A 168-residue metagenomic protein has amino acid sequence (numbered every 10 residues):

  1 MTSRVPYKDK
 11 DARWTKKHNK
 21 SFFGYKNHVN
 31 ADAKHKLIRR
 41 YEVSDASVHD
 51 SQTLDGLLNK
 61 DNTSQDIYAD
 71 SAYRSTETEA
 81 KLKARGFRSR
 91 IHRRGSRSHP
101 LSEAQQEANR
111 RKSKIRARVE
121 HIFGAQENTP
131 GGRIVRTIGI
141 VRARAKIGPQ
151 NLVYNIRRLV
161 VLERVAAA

Functional and structural regions predicted by a protein language model:
M1-K83, P149, V153: Polybasic low-complexity intrinsically disordered regions
V43, R93-R97: Short, acidic/turn-prone active-site loops that include or flank metal/cofactor- and phosphate-binding residues
Q52, E77, S98-Q105: Short, charged, surface-exposed secondary-structure boundary motifs
Q65-Y68, R90-I91, V161-L162: Acidic/polar loop patches that form or flank catalytic/metal-binding clefts of enzymes that bind anionic ligands
S71, R93-R94, H121: Short secondary-structure boundary segments
R85-R93: Short hydrophobic/aromatic-enriched beta-strand-loop microsegments
E107-A168: Basic, amphipathic alpha-helical segments enriched in Lys/Arg and hydrophobic/aromatic residues
